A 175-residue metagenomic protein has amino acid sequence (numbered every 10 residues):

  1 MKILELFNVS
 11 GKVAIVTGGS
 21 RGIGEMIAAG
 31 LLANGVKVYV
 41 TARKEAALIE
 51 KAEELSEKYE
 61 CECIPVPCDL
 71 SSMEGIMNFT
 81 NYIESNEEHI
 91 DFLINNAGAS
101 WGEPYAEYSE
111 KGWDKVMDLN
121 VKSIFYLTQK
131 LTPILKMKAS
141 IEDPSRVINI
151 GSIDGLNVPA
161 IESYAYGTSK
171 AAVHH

Functional and structural regions predicted by a protein language model:
L4, Y108, V158-G167: Active-site loop-to-helix junction immediately N-terminal to the catalytic Tyr of the SDR YXXXK motif in Rossmann-fold
V13, S20-R21: Conserved glycine-rich cofactor-binding loop
N34-K51: Conserved glycine-rich Rossmann-like NAD(P)H-binding loop of the short-chain dehydrogenase/reductase
A46, P67-F79, E110: The beta1-alpha1 cofactor-binding region of Rossmann-like NAD(H)/NADP(H)-dependent oxidoreductases
P104-Y105, S109-M117: Substrate-binding pocket helix/loop in short-chain dehydrogenase/reductase
T128, S169: Active-site helix of classical SDR
S152: Residue(s) in the substrate-gating loop at a strand-loop-helix junction that position the organic substrate next
